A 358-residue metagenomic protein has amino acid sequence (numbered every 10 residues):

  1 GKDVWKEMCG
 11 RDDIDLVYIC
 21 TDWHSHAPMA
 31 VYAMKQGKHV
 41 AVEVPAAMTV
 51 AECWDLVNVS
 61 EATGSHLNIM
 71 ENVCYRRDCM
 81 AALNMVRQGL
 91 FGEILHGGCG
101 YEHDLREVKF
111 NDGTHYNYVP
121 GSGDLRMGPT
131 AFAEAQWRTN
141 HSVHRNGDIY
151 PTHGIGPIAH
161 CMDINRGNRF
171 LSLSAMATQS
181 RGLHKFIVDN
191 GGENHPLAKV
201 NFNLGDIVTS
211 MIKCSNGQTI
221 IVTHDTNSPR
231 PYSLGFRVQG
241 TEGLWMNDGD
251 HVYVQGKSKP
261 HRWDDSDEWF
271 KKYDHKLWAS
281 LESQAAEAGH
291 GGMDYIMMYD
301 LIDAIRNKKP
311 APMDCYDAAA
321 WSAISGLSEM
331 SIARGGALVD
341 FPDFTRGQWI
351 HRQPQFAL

Functional and structural regions predicted by a protein language model:
G1-K38, A51-W54, N58-H66: N-terminal glycine-/serine-/threonine-rich beta1-alpha1-beta2 phosphate-ribose binding loop of Rossmann-like
K6-C9, A30-M34, V57, L83 (+5 more regions): Non-transmembrane alpha-helical segments in soluble domains of secreted/periplasmic/extracellular proteins
T63-H66, V73-N201: Predominantly a Rossmann-like dinucleotide-binding segment in NAD(P)-dependent oxidoreductases
A159, P229-L358: C-terminal helical cap and adjacent loop that interface with cofactors, partners, or active-site loops
K199-I212: Short N-terminal edge-element motif at the start of the domain
S210-N216, G240: Active-site beta-strand termini and strand-to-loop segments that position acidic
